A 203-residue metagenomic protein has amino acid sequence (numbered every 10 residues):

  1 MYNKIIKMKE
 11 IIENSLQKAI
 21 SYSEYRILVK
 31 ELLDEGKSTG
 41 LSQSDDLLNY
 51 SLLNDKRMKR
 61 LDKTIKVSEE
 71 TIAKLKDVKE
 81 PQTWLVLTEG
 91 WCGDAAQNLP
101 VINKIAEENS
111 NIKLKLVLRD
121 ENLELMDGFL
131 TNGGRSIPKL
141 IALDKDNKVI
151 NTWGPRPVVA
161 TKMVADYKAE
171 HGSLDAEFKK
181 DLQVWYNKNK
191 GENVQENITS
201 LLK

Functional and structural regions predicted by a protein language model:
M1-P81, D127-G133, K145, I150-K203: Non-globular targeting/processing and membrane-anchoring segments
K76-K104: Local sequence-structure signature of Cys/Sec-based thiol-disulfide redox active-site neighborhoods
W84-T88, I102, S110-L125, S136 (+1 more regions): Thiol-based oxidoreductase modules, predominantly thioredoxin-like and allied folds used for disulfide exchange
D94-A95, E124-M126: Short acidic/glycine-rich loop or secondary-structure boundary segments that cap or lie
Q97-P100, R135, N193: Residues forming well-ordered secondary-structure scaffolds
